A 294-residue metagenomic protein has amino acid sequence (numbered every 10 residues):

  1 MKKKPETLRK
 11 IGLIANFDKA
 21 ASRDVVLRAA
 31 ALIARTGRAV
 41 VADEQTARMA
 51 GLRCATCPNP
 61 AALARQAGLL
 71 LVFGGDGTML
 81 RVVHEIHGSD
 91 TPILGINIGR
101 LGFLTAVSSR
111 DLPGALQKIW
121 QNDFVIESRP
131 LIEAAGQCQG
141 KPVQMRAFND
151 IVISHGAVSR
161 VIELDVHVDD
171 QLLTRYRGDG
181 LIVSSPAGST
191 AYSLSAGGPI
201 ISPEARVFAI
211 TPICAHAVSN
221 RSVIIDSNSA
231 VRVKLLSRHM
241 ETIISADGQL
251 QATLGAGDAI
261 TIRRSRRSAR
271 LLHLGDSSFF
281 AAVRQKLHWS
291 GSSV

Functional and structural regions predicted by a protein language model:
M1-L69, R110-V125, G136-M145, G275: ATP/NTP phosphate-donor binding region
L13, V72, V183: Redox-cofactor binding/interface segments in oxidoreductases and associated redox assembly factors
D18, D76-T78, L101, A187-S189: Short glycine-rich anion-binding loops that position phosphate/pyrophosphate groups of nucleotides and phosphorylated
S22-R23, G77-V82, T190-S195: Short glycine/serine/threonine-rich phosphate/pyrophosphate-binding segments that cradle anionic phosphate groups
R81, I86-I96, F103: Gly/Ser-rich helix-loop-strand patches that form or flank binding pockets for ribonucleotide-derived cofactors
R100-D179: Catalytic core of DAGKc-family lipid kinases
Q139, I153, D169-L172, N220-V294: ATP/nucleoside-binding phosphotransfer catalytic cores, i.e., glycine-rich phosphate-binding loops
V161, T174-S219: Gly/Ser/Thr-rich active-site loops/lids in small-molecule metabolic enzymes that frequently grip phosphoryl groups
